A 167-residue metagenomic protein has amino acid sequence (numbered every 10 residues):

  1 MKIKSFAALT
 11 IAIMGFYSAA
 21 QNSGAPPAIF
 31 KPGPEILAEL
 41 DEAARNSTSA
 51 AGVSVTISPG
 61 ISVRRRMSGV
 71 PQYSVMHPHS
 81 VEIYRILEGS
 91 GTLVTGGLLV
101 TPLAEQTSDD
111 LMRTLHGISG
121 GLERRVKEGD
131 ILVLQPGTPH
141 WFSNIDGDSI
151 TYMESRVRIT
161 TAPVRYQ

Functional and structural regions predicted by a protein language model:
M1-A7: Bacterial N-terminal signal peptides that target proteins for export
A7-Y17: Bacterial N-terminal signal peptides
Y17-H79, R165-Q167: A short, N-terminal "cap"/entry segment at the start of jelly-roll beta-barrel domains of the cupin/DSBH fold
V75, E82-R85, R124, I131-L132: His/acidic/aromatic-lined binding-pocket segments of jelly-roll/cupin-type domains and related regulatory beta-sandwich
P78-G97, Q106-G117: Short, conserved beta-strand element in jelly-roll/cupin
R125-I145: Conserved metal-binding segment of the jelly-roll/cupin
G147-V164: A short hydrophobic beta-strand segment most commonly corresponding to one strand of the jelly-roll/cupin
